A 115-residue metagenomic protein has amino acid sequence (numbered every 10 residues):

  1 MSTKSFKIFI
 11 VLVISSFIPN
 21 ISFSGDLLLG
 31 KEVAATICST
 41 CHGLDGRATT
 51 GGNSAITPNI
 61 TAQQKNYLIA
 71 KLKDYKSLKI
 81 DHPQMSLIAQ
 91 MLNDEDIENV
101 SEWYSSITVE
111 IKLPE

Functional and structural regions predicted by a protein language model:
M1-I10: Bacterial N-terminal signal peptides that target proteins for export
S2, L29-G30, T36, T61 (+1 more regions): Serine/threonine-rich low-complexity intrinsically disordered regions
T3, S24-G25: Extreme N-terminus of proteins, especially the signal/transit-peptide cleavage junction and the first residues
I18-P19: N-terminal signal peptide c-region/cleavage motif recognized by signal peptidases
G25-I56, S77-Q84, T108-P114: Periplasmic/extracellular electron-transfer cofactor-ligation site, primarily the c-type cytochrome heme-c attachment
G43, P58-T108: Extracytoplasmic electron-transfer domains, predominantly the class I c-type cytochrome c fold
